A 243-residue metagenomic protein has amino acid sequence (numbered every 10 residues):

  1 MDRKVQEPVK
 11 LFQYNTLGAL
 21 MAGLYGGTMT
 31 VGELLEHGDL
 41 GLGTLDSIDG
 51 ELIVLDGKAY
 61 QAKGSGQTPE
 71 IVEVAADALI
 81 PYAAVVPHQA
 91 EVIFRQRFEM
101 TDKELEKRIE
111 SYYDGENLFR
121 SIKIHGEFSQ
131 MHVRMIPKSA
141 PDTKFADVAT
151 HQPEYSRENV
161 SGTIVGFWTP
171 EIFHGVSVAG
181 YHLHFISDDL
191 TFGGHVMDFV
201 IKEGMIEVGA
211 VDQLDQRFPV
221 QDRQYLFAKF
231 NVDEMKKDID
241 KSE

Functional and structural regions predicted by a protein language model:
D2-Y14: Hydrophobic, proline/glycine-rich low-complexity stretches
T16-A84: N-terminal low-complexity or amphipathic/hydrophobic leaders
L55-S129: N-terminal, charged amphipathic alpha-helical interaction modules
P81-R97, D212-K237: Compact, glycine/acidic-enriched structural inserts
K103-F167, I172-V176: Long, positively charged binding patches that form subdomain-scale interaction surfaces for polyanionic ligands
V178-I186: Histidine-centered divalent-metal-coordination microenvironment in nucleic-acid enzymes
S187-F230: A hydrophobic, small-residue-rich beta->alpha segment in the mid-to-C-terminal subdomain of diverse proteins
D238-S242: C-terminal transmembrane beta-barrel domains of outer membrane proteins
